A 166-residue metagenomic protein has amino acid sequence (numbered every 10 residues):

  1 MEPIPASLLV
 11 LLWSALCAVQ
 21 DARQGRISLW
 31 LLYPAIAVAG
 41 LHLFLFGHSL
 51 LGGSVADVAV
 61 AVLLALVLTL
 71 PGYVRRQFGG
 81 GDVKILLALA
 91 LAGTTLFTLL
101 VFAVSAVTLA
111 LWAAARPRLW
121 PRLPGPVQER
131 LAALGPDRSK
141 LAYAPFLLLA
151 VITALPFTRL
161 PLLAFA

Functional and structural regions predicted by a protein language model:
M1-F78, V83-A166: A membrane-topology feature that recognizes alpha-helical transmembrane segments and their immediate juxtamembrane
